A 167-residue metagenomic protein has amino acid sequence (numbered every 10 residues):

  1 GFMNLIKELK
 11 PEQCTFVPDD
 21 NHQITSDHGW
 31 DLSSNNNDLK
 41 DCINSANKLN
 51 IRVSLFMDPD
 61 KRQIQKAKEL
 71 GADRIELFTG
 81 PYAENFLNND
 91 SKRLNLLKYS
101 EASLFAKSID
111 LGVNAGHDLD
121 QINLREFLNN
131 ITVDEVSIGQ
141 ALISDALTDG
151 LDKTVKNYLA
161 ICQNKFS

Functional and structural regions predicted by a protein language model:
G1-E8, D60-L70, A115, L119-V133: Catalytic cores of alpha/beta
G1-N35: Glycine/small-residue-rich loop that forms an oxyanion/phosphate-binding "nest" at active or ligand-binding sites
Q13-T15, N50-F56, D73-E76, D110-N114 (+1 more regions): Structural preference for beta-strand elements that scaffold enzyme active sites
F16-Q23, R74-F86, T132-L151: Glycine-rich phosphate-binding active-site loops on the catalytic face of alpha/beta enzymes
N21, R52-F105: Histidine/lysine/aspartate-rich catalytic loop segments that bind and position anionic ligands
H28, L87-K92, S144-S167: C-terminal helical cap(s) of enzyme catalytic domains, especially alpha/beta-barrels
L32-S54, S91-A115, Y158-F166: Alpha-helix-loop-beta-strand connector modules within alpha/beta enzyme cores
N35, L39, D60, N95 (+4 more regions): Aromatic/hydrophobic pocket-lining residues that form the small-molecule binding cavity in soluble enzyme cores
